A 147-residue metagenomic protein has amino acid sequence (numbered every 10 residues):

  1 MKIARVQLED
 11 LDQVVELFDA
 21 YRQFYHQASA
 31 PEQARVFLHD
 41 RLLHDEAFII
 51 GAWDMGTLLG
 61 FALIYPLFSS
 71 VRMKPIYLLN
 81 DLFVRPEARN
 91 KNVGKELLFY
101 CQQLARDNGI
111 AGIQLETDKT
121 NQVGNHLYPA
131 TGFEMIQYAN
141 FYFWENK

Functional and structural regions predicted by a protein language model:
K2-E16: A short beta-loop-alpha structural element at the N-terminal edge of CoA-dependent acyl/N-acetyltransferase catalytic
V15-D40: Conserved GNAT-fold acetyl-CoA-binding loop/helix
H39-G51, L78: A short helix-loop-beta-strand connector motif used in the catalytic cores of GNAT acetyltransferases and, in some
G51, T57-P66, F83: Conserved beta-strand in the GNAT
A52, N90-K95: Glycine-rich acyl-CoA binding loop
L82-R89: A short, internal acetyl-CoA/4′-phosphopantetheine-binding micro-motif in the GNAT/acyltransferase core
K95, F99, K119-Q137, W144: Conserved active-site alpha-helix within GNAT-family acetyltransferase domains
L98, A105-E116: Conserved GNAT acetyl-CoA-binding A-motif
